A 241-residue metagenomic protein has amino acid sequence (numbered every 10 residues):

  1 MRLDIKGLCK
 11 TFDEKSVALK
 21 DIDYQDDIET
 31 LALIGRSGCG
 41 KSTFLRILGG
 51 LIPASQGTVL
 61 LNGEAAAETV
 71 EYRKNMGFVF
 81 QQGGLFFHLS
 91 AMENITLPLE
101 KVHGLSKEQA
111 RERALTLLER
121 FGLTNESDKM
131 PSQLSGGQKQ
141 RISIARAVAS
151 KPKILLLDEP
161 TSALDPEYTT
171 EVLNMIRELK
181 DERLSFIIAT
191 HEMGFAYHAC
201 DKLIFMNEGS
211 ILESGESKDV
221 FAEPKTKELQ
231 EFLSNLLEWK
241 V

Functional and structural regions predicted by a protein language model:
G49: Helix-to-loop junction immediately C-terminal to a conserved catalytic motif
A65-G77, K107, D181, E223-P224: ABC ATPase NBD coupling module
K107-N125: Conserved ABC ATPase "signature" region
M130-L134, Q138: Conserved ABC ATPase signature
A149-K153: A short, proline-enriched helix->beta-strand linker immediately N-terminal to the Walker B motif in ABC-type P-loop
L155-D158: Catalytic Walker B motif of ABC-type/P-loop ATPase nucleotide-binding domains
